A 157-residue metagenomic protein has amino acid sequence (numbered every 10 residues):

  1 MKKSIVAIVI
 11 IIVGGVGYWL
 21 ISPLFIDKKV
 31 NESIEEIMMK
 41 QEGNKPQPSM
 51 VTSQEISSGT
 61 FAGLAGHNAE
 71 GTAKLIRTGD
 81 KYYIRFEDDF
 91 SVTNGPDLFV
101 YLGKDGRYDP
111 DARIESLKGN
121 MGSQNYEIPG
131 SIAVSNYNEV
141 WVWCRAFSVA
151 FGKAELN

Functional and structural regions predicted by a protein language model:
S4-W19: Hydrophobic membrane-insertion alpha-helices, especially the h-region of bacterial N-terminal signal peptides
I21-G79: Transition segment at domain starts
R85-E87, S123-S131: Exposed aromatic-hydrophobic patches
F90-N94: A short beta-turn/strand-edge loop motif at beta-sheet boundaries
F99-Y101: Beta-strand signatures of extracellular beta-sandwich domains
R107-I114: Surface-exposed loop/edge segments in extracytoplasmic proteins
S116-G122: Short proline/glycine- and polar residue-rich coil/turn motifs
P129-E155: Short, exposed beta-strand-loop hairpins at the edges of beta-sheets in extracellular/periplasmic proteins
